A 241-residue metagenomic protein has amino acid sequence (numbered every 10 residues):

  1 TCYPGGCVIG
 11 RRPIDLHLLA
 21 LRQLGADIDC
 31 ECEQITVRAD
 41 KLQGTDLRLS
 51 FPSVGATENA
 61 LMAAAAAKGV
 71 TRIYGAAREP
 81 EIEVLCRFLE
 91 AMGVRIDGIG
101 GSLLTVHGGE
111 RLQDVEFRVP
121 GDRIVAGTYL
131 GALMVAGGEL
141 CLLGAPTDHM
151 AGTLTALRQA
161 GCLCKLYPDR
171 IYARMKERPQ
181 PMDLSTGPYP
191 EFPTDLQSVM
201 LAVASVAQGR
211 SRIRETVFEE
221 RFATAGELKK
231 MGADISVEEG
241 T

Functional and structural regions predicted by a protein language model:
T1-T241: Structural preference for solvent-exposed beta-strand-turn elements and adjacent flexible terminal/loop segments within
